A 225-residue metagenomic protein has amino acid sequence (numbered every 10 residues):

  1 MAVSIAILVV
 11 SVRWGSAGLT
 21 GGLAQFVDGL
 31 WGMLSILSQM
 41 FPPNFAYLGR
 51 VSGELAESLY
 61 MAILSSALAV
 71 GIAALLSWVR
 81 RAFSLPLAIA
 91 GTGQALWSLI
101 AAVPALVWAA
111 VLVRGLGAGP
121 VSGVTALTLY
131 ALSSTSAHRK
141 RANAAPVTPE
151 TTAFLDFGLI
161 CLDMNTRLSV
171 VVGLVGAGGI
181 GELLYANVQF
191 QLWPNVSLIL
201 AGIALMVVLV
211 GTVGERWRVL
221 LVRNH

Functional and structural regions predicted by a protein language model:
M1-A67, V79, V222-H225: N-terminal, non-cleaved signal-anchor transmembrane helix
L37, V51, L55, L59 (+5 more regions): Hydrophobic alpha-helical elements at and bordering transmembrane segments of multi-pass membrane proteins
L64-W97, A110: Transmembrane-helix boundary motif in ABC transporter permease subunits
S66-W78, L106, G158-C161, T166 (+5 more regions): Hydrophobic positions within alpha-helical transmembrane segments of bacterial inner-membrane proteins
W97-Y130: Generic hydrophobic transmembrane alpha-helix motif, especially the helices
R114, L168-I203, V222: Glycine-rich helix-loop "coupling/hinge" segments at transmembrane-helix boundaries in multipass transporters
A118-S169, E215: Membrane-cytosol interface at the C-terminal ends of specific transmembrane alpha-helices in multi-pass membrane
S197-H225: C-terminal transmembrane helix and the adjacent membrane-cytosol boundary/short C-terminal tail of inner/organellar
